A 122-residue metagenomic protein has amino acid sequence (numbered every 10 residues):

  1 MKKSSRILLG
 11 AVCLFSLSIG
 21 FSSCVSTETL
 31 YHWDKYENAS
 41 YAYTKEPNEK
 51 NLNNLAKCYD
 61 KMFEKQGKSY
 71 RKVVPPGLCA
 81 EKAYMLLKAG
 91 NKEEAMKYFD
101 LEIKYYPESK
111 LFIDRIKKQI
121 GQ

Functional and structural regions predicted by a protein language model:
M1-C24: Sec-dependent bacterial lipoprotein signal peptides
S18-Y41: Bacterial Sec signal peptide processing site at the extreme N-terminus
V25, M62-V73: Flexible helix-coil transition and linker loops at the boundaries of alpha-helical arrays
P47-K61: Helix-turn-helix repeat elements of alpha-solenoid scaffolds
P75, E81-K82: Structural register within alpha-helical repeat arrays
G77, S109-Q122: TPR/TPR-like alpha-solenoid helical repeat scaffolds
